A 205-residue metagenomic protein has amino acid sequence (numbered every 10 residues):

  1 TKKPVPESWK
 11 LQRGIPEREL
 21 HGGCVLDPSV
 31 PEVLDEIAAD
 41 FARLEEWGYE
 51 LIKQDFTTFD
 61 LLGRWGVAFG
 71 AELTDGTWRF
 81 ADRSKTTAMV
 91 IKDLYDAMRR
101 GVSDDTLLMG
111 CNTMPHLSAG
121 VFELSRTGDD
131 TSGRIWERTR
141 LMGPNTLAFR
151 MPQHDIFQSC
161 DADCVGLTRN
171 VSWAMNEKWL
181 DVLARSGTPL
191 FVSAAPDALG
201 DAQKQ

Functional and structural regions predicted by a protein language model:
K2-D35, A39, K85-Q203: Glycan-recognition surfaces
I37-A68: Active-site groove signature of glycoside hydrolases
F69-L73: Long, compositionally biased charged/polar accessory segments in the mid-to-C-terminal portions of proteins
T77-S84: Extended, polar beta-sheet/loop recognition surfaces of beta-rich domains that mediate binding to diverse ligands
